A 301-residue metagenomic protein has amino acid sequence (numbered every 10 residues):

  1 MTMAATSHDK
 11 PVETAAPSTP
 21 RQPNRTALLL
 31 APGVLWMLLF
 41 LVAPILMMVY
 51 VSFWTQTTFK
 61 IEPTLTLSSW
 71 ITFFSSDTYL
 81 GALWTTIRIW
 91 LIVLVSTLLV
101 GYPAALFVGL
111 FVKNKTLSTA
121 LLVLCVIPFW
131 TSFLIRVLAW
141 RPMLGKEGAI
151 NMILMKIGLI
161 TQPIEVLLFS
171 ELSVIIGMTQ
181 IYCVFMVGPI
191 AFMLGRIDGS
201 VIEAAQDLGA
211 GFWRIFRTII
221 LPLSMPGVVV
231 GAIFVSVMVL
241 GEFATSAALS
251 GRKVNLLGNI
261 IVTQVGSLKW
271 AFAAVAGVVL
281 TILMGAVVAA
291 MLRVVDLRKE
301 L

Functional and structural regions predicted by a protein language model:
M1-A31, K113-S118, A290-L301: Transmembrane alpha-helical segments of polytopic membrane transport and secretion proteins
T2-P11, V108, A191-I202, Q206 (+1 more regions): C-terminal transmembrane helix and the adjacent membrane-cytosol boundary/short C-terminal tail of inner/organellar
P11, A15-R25, T57, W70-T78 (+1 more regions): Interhelical loop and adjacent transmembrane-helix boundary motif in polytopic membrane transport permeases
S18, I92-C125, G199-V201, L292-D296: Transmembrane-helix boundary motif in ABC transporter permease subunits
P32-A43, I127, Q180, F185-G199 (+2 more regions): Transmembrane alpha-helices
V42-D77, M143-G148, A247-R252, L301: Short membrane-interfacial helix/loop motifs at transmembrane-helix boundaries
P44-S52, Q56, V137, P142 (+2 more regions): Non-cytoplasmic
L67, V137-T179, W213, L249-R252: Membrane-interfacial helix termini and adjacent extracytoplasmic/periplasmic loops of multi-pass transporters
